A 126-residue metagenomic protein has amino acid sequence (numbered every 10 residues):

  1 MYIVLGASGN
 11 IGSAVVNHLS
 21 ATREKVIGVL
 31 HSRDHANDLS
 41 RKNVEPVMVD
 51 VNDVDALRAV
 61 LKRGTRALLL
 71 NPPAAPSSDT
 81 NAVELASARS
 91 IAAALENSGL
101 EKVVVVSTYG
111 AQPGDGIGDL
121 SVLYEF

Functional and structural regions predicted by a protein language model:
M1-Y2, A67, V103: Conserved hydrophobic helix-helix packing surfaces used for dimerization/oligomerization
Y2-E24: N-terminal Rossmann NAD(P)H-binding glycine-rich loop of SDR-like oxidoreductase domains
V4, G28, P46: Conserved SAM-binding loop
G28-D34, V49-D53: N-terminal Rossmann-fold cofactor-binding loop
R41-T65: Conserved Rossmann-fold cofactor-binding substructure of NAD(P)-dependent oxidoreductases
L70-F126: Glycine-/Pro-rich loop/turn segments that contact NAD(P) or position catalytic residues in Rossmann-like domains
